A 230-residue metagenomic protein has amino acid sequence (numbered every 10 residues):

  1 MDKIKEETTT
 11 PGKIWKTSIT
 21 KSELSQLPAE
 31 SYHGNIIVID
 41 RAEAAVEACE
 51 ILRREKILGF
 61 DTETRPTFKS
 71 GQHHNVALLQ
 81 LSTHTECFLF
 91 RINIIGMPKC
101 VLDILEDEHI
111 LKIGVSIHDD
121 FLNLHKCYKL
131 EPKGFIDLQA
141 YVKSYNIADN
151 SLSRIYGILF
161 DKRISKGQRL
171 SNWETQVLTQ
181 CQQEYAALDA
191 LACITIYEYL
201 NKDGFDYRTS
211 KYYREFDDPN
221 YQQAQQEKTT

Functional and structural regions predicted by a protein language model:
M1-L58, L138, L191, F205-T230: N-terminal accessory regions of nucleic-acid-interacting proteins
H33-V46, R53-F60, P66-L188, A192-Y199: Conserved DEDDh/DEDDy metal-dependent 3′-5′ exonuclease domain
